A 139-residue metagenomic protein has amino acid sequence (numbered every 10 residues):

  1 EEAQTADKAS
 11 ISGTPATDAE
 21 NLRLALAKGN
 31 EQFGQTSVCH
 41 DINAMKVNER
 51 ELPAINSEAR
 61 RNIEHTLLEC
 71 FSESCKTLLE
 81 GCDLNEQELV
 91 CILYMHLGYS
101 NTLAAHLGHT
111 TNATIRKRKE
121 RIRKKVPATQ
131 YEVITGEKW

Functional and structural regions predicted by a protein language model:
E2-Q87: Membrane-proximal linker segments that couple transmembrane helices to downstream signaling/catalytic modules
R50-W139: Cytosolic nucleotide-binding catalytic cores of signal-transduction proteins
